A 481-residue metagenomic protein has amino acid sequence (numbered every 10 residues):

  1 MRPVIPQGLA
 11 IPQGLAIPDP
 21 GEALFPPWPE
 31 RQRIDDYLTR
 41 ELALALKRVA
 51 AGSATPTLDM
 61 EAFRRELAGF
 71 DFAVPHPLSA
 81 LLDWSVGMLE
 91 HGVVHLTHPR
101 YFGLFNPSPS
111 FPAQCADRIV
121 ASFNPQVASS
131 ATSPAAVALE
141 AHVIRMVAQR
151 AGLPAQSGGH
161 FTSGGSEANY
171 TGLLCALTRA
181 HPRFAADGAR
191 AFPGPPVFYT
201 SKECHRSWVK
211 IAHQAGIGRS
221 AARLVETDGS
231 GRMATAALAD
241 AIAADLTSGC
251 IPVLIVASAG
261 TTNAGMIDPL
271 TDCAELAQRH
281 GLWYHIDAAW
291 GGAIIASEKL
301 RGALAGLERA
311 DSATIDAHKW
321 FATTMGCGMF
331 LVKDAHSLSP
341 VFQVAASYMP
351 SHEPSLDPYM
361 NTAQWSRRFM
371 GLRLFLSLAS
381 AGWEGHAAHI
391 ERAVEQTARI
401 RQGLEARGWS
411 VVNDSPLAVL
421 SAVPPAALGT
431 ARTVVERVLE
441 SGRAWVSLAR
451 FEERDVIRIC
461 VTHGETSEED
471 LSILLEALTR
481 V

Functional and structural regions predicted by a protein language model:
P3-P18: Compositionally biased, intrinsically disordered low-complexity segments enriched for polar/charged residues
L15-A155, I457, T466, A477-L478: N-terminal entrance/gating region of PLP-dependent enzymes' catalytic architecture
T57, S410-S415, S447-F451: Short beta-strand
V147-C175, R223-E226: Short loop-beta-helix segment that forms the pyridoxal 5′-phosphate
A168, L174-S339: Conserved PLP-enzyme active-site core in the AAT-like
T261, A305-R407, V412: Active-site C-terminal subdomain of aminotransferase-like
S410-V438: Conserved PLP-binding catalytic core of the aspartate aminotransferase-like
F451-V481: PLP-dependent enzyme catalytic core of the Aspartate aminotransferase-like
